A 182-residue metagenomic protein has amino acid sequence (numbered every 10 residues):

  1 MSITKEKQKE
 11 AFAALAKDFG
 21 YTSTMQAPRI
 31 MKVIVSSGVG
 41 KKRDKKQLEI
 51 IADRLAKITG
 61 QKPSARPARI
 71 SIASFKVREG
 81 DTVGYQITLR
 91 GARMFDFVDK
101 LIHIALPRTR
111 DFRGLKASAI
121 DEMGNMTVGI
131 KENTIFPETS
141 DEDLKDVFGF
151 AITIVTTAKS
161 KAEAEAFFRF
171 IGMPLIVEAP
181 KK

Functional and structural regions predicted by a protein language model:
M1-K182: Ribosome-associated RNA-binding proteins
